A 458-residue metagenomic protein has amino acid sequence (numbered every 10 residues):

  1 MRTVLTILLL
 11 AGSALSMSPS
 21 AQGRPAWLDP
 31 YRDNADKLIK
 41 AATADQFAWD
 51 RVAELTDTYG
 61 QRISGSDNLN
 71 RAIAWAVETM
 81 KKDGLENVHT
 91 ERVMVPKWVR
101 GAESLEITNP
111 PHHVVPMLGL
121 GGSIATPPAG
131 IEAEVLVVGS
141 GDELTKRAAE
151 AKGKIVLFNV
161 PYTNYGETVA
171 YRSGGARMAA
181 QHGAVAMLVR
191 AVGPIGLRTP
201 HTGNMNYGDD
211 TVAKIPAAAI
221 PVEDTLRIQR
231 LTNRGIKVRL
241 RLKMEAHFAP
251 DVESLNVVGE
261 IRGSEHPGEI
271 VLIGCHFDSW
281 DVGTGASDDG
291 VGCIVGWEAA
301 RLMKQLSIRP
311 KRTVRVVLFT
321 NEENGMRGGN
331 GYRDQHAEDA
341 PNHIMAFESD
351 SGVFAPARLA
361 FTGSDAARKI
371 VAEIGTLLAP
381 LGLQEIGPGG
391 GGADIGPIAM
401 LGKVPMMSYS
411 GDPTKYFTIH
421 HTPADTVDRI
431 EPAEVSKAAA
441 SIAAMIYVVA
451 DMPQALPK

Functional and structural regions predicted by a protein language model:
L5-S16: Bacterial N-terminal signal peptides
R24-W27, Y31-N34, A53, D57-I155 (+1 more regions): Noncatalytic luminal/extracellular "stalk/propeptide" segments of secretory-pathway proteins
A26-S66, T199-T202, D278, S349-F354 (+1 more regions): N-terminal capping segment at the start of a domain
R32-N34, T108-P110, V114-A148, M205-A286 (+2 more regions): Soluble metallo-hydrolase cores and metallopeptidase-like ectodomains found primarily in the secretory/periplasmic
A35-T43, D57-D67, S104, G122 (+8 more regions): Second-shell loop/turn segments in exported
D50, L302-R327, A346: Short helix-loop-beta-strand segments that form the rim/entrance of peptidase-like active sites
H113-V114, P128, A133, I215-I220 (+6 more regions): Metal-dependent peptidase/peptidase-like ectodomains
R301, Q305, R312, F417-K458: His/Asp/Glu-rich mid-to-C-terminal helical/loop segments that flank catalytic regions of hydrolases
